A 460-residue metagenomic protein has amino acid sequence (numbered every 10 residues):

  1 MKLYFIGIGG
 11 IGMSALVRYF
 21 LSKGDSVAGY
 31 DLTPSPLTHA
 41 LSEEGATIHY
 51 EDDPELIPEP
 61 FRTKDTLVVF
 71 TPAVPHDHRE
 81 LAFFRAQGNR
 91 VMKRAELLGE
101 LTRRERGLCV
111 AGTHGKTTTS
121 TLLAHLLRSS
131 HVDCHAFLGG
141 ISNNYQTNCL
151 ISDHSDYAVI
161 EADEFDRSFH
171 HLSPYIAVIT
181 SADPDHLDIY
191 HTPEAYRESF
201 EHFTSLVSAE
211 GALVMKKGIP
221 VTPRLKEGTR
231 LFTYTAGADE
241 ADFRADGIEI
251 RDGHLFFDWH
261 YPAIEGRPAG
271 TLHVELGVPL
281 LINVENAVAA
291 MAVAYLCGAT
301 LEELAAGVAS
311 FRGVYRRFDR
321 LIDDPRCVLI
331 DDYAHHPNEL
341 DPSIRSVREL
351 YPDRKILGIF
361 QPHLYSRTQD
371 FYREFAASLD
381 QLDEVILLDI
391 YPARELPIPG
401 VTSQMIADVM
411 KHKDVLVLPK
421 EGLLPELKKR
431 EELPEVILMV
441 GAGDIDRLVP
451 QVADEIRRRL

Functional and structural regions predicted by a protein language model:
M1-K93, L97, A212, R244-D246 (+2 more regions): N-terminal leader/targeting and accessory segments in enzymes
K2, G12, Y19, K23 (+1 more regions): Nucleotide phosphate-binding/pyrophosphate-handling subdomain across enzymes that bind or process nucleotide phosphates
Y19-D25, S42, L56-F61, P72-M215 (+4 more regions): Phosphate-binding loop of NTP-binding sites
D25-L32, L213-K217, L357-Q361, L382-P392: Short internal beta-strands
Y30-D31, H49-P54, M92-E96, F137-G140 (+4 more regions): Beta-strand->loop->alpha-helix junctions that form or flank phosphate-binding loops in nucleotide-handling enzymes
E44, A376-E435: C-terminal helical cap/extension that packs against the catalytic core of soluble nucleotide-cofactor enzymes
P54-K64, H170, L423-E431: Short amphipathic alpha-helix with an adjacent loop that forms part of the alpha/beta core around
